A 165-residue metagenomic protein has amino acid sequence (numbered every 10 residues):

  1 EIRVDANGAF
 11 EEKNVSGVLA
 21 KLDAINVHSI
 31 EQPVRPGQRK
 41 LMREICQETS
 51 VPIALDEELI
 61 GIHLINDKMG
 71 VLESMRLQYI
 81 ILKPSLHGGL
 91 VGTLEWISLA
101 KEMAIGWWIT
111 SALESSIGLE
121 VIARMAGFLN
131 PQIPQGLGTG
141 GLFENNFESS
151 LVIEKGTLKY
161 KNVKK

Functional and structural regions predicted by a protein language model:
E1-T49: Metal-dependent enolase-superfamily TIM-barrel catalytic cores that perform enediolate-based chemistry
I2-A6, I30-E31, I53-D56, I80-L82 (+2 more regions): Hydrophobic faces of well-ordered beta-strands that scaffold small-molecule active sites in alpha/beta enzyme cores
A6-K13, E31-R39, L59-L64, L86-L90 (+2 more regions): Short, small-residue-enriched loops and turns at beta-alpha junctions that line or gate enzyme active sites
E12-L22, K40, I62-M75, V91-I97 (+1 more regions): Catalytic cores of alpha/beta
A20-H28, E44-I53, L72-I80, L99-G106 (+1 more regions): Glycine-enriched alpha-helix->loop->beta-strand junction motifs that scaffold or abut catalytic
I53-E57, H63-N66, Y79-I81, G88 (+1 more regions): C-terminal amphipathic alpha-helical segment
M75-I80, L86, G92-W108, A112 (+1 more regions): Active-site capping/gating regions of soluble enzymes
A112-K165: Flexible C-terminal active-site loop/helix
